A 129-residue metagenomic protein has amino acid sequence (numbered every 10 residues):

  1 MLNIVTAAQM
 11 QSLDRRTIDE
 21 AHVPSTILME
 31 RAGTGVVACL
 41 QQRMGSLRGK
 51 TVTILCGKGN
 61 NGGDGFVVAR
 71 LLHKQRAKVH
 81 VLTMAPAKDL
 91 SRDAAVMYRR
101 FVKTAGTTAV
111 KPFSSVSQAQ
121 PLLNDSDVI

Functional and structural regions predicted by a protein language model:
M1-K50: Positively charged, low-complexity intrinsically disordered leader regions
M1-V5, G45-L55, N60-I129: Glycine-rich phosphate/dinucleotide-binding loop and adjoining beta-alpha-beta core of small-molecule
